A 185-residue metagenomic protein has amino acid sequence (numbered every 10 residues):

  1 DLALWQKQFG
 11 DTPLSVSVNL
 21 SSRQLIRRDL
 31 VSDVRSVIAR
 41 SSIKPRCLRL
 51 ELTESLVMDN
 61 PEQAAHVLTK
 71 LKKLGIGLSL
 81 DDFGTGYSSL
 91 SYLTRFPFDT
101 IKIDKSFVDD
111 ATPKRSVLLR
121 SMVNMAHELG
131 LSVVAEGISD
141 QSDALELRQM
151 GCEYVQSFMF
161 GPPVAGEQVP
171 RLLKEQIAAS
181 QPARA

Functional and structural regions predicted by a protein language model:
D1-A3, D33-V34, V67, M122 (+1 more regions): Structural preference for long, well-ordered alpha-helical segments in enzyme cores
D1-Q8, I38: Short catalytic/binding micro-motifs of nucleotide second-messenger systems
Q6, N19-R28, C47-E62, L74-A185: EAL-family c-di-GMP phosphodiesterase catalytic domain
K7-L14, S42: Catalytic core regions of nucleotide second-messenger enzymes
G10, K70-L71: Conserved catalytic network of the ASCE P-loop NTPase/AAA+ motor domain
D29-L30, V37: Short conserved micro-motifs at the rims of enzyme active sites and ligand-binding pockets
I38, K44-R46: Conserved C-terminal helical docking segment of ANL/AMP-forming enzymes that engages the acyl-acceptor during
